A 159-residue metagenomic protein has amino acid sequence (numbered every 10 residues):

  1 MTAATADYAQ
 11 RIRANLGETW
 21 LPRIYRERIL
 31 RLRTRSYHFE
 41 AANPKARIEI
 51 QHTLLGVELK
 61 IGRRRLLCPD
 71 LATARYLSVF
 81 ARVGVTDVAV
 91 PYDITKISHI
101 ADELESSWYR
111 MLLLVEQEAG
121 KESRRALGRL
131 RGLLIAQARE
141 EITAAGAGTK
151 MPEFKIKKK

Functional and structural regions predicted by a protein language model:
A6-D7, R125: Basic, mixed-charge low-complexity alpha-helical segments
Y8-I12, P22: Charged, amphipathic alpha-helical stretches
L16, L21-R23, E27, R35-R63: Short aromatic-glycine-(Arg/Gly/Cys) micro-motifs in beta-strand/loop hairpins
L30: Short boundary/loop segments of OB/S1/cold-shock single-stranded nucleic-acid-binding domains
K60-G62, L67-D87: A short, charged, amphipathic alpha-helix used as a generic interaction element across diverse proteins
T86-G146: Short, mixed-charge low-complexity intrinsically disordered segments
T149-K159: Long, low-complexity, intrinsically disordered segments
